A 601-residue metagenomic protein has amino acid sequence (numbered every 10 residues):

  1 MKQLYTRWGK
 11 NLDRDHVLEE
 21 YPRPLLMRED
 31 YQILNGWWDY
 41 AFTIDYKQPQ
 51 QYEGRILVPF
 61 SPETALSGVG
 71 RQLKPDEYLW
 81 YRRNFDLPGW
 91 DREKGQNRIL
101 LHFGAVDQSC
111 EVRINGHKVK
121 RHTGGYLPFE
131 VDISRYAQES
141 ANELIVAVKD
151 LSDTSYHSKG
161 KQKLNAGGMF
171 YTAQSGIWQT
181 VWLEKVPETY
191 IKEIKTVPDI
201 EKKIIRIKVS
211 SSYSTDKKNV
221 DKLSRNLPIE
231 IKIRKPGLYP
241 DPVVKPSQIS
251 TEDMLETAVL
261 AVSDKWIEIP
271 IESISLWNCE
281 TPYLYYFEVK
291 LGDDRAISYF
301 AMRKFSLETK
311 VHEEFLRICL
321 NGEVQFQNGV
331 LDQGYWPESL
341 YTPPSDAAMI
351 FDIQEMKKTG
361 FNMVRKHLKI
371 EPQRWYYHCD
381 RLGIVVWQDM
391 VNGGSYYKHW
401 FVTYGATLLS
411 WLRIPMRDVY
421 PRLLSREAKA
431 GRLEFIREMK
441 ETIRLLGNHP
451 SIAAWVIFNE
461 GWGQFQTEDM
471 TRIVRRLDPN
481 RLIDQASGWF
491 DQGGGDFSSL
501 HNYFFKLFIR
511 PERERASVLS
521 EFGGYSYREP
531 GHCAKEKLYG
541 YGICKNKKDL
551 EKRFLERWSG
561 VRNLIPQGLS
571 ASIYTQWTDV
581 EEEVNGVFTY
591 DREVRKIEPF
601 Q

Functional and structural regions predicted by a protein language model:
M1-Y31: N-terminal pre-domain segments of enzymes
K2, D39-D45, R71-I191, S214 (+3 more regions): Accessory beta-strand-rich segments of carbohydrate-active enzymes
L26-Q48, A173-G176, T189, I436-R437 (+2 more regions): Substrate-binding clefts and catalytic carboxylate motifs of secreted carbohydrate-active enzymes
W38, G116, V181, Y285 (+6 more regions): Conserved, mostly hydrophobic/aromatic
R113, L127-E130, S134, E143 (+6 more regions): Active-site mouth of glycoside hydrolases
R113-V119, G292-D293, N321-G322: Short strand-turn-strand beta-turns centered on an Asx-Gly dipeptide
R135-A141, S210-K310: Extended acidic/polar, glycine-enriched regions that form or flank non-catalytic beta-rich accessory modules
K185-T215, H312-R317: Surface beta-strand/loop "capping" patches
